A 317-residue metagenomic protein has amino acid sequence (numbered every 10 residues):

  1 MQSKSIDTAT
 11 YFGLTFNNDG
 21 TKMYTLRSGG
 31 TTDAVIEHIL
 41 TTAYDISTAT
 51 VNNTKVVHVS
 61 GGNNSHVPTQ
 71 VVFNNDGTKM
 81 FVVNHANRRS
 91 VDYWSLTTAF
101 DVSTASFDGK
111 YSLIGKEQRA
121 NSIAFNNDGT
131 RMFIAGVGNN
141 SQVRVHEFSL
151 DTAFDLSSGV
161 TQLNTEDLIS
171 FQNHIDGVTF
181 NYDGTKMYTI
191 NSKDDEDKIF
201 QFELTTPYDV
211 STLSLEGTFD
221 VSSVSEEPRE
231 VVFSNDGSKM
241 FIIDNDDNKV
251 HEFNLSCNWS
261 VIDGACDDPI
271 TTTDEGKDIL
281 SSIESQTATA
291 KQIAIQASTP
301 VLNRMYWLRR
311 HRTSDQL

Functional and structural regions predicted by a protein language model:
M1-S5, N52-G61, D108-I114, Q162-I169 (+1 more regions): A short beta-strand motif characteristic of beta-propeller blades
N18-D19, N75-D76, N127-D128, Y182-D183 (+1 more regions): Residue-level detector of Asp-centered blade-edge/turn motifs that repeat once per structural unit in beta-propeller
S28-G30, H85-A86, V137-G138, S192-D194 (+1 more regions): Short loop/turn segments immediately following the C-termini of beta-strands
I39-T48, S95-S103, S149-S157, E203-S211 (+1 more regions): Short loop/turn segments immediately following beta-strands, especially the blade-tip and inter-blade linker loops
V232-S260: Blade-level signature of beta-propeller repeat domains, shared across WD40, Kelch, NHL, RCC1 and BNR/Asp-box propellers
W259-L317: Enriched but not universal
